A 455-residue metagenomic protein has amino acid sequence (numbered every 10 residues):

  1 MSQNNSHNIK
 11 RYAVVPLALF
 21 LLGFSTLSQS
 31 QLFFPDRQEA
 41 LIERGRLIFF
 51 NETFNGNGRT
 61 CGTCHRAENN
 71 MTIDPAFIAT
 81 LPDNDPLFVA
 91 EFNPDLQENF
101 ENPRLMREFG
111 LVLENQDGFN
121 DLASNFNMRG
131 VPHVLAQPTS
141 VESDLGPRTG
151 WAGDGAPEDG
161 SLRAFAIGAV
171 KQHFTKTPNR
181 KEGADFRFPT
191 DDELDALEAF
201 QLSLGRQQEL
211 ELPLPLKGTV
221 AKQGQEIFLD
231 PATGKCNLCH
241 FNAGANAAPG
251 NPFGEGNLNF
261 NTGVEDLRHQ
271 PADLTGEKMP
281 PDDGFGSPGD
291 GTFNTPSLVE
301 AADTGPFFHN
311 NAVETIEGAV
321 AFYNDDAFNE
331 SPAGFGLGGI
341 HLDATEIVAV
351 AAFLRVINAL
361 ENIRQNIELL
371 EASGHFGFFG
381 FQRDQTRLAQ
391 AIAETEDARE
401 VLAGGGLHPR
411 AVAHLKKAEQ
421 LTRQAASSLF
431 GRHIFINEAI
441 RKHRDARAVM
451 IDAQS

Functional and structural regions predicted by a protein language model:
M1-I9: N-terminal secretory signal peptides that target proteins for export/translocation
R11-F20: Sec-dependent N-terminal signal peptides
G23-S25: N-terminal signal peptide c-region/cleavage motif recognized by signal peptidases
Q29-S455: Periplasmic c-type cytochrome electron-transfer domains
